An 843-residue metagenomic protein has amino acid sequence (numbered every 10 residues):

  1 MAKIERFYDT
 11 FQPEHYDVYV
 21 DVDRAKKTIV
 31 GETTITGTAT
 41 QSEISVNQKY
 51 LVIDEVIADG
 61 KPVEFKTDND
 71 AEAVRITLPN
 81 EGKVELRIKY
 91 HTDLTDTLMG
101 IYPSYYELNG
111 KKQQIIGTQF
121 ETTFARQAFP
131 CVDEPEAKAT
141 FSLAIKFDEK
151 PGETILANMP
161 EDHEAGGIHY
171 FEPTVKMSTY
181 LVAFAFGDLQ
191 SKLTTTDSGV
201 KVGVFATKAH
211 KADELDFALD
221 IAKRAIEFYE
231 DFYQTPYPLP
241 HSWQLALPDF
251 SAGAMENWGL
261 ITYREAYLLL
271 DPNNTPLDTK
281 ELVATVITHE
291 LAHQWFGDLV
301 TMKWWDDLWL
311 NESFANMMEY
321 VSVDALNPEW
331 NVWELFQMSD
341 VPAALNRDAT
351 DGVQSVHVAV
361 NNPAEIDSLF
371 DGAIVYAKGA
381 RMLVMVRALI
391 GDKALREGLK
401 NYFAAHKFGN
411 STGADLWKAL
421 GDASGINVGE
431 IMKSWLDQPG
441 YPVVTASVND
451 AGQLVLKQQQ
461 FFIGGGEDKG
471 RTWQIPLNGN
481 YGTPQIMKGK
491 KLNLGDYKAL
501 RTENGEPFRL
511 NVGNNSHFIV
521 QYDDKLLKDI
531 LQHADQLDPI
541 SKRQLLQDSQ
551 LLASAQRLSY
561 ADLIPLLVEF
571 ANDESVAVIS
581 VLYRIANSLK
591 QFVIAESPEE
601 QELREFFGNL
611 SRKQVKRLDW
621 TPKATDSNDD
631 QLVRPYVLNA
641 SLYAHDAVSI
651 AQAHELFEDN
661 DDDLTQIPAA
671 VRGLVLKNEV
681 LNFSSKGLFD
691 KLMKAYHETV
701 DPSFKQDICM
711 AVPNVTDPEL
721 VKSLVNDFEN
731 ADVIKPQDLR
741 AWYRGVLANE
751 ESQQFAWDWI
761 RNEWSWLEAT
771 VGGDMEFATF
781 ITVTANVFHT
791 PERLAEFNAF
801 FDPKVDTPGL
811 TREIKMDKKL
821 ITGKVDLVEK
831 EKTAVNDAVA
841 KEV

Functional and structural regions predicted by a protein language model:
M1-E32, D54-D59, L98-Y102, N109-I115 (+2 more regions): N-terminal, polar/Ser/Thr-rich
I29-G37, Q453-Q458: Short, well-ordered beta-strand segments enriched in hydrophobic/aromatic residues
T34-L51, D133, S142-D148, F461-P476: Surface-exposed beta-strand/loop patches in extracellular or lumenal glycoproteins
Q48-E107, F129-P130, D496-E503: A surface-exposed beta-strand-loop module
I53, F171, V204-E467, P598-N609 (+4 more regions): Hydrophobic alpha-helical and helix-loop surface patches within well-folded domains that function as non-catalytic
P62-P79, G117-Q119, T123-R126, E265-V286: Aromatic/His-enriched, Gly/Pro-containing loop or helix-boundary segments that lie immediately adjacent to catalytic
K89-K192, D216-F217, V360, H517-I519 (+1 more regions): Extended, low-hydrophobicity, Ser/Thr/Pro/Gly-biased non-transmembrane segments
A144-F147, K192, A206, A292 (+3 more regions): Non-catalytic accessory/interaction domains
